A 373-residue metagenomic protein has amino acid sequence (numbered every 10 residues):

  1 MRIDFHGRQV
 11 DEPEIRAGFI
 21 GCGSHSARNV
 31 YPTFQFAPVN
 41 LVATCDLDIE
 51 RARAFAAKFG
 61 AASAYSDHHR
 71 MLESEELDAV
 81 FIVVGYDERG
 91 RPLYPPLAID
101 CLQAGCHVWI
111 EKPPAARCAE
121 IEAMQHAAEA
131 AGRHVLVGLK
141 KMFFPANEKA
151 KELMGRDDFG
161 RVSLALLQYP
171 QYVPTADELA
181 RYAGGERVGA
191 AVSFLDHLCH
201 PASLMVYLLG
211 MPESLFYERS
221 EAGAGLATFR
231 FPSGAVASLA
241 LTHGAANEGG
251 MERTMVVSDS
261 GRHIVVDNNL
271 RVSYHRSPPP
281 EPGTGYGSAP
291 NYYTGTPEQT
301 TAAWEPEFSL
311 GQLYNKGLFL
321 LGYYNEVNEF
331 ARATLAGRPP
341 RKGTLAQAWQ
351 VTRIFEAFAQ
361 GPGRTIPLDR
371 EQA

Functional and structural regions predicted by a protein language model:
M1-F59: N-terminal Rossmann-like dinucleotide-binding module
M1-P13, F19, A79-V84, R133 (+2 more regions): C-terminal helix-rich "cap/oligomerization" subdomain common to oxidoreductases
A54-A61, A127-A131: Short, conserved SAM-binding/catalytic segment of Class I S-adenosyl-L-methionine-dependent methyltransferases
A61-H68: Conserved SAM-binding strand-loop segment of SAM-dependent methyltransferases
E76, V84-Y86, L241-T242: Short glycine-/small-residue-rich Rossmann-like dinucleotide-binding loops
A79, G90-M142: Beta-strand-loop-alpha-helix segment that lines the small-molecule cofactor/substrate pocket of alpha/beta enzymes
K141-F216: Predominantly a Rossmann-like dinucleotide-binding segment in NAD(P)-dependent oxidoreductases
V236-N325, R341: NAD(P)-dinucleotide binding in Rossmann-like oxidoreductases
